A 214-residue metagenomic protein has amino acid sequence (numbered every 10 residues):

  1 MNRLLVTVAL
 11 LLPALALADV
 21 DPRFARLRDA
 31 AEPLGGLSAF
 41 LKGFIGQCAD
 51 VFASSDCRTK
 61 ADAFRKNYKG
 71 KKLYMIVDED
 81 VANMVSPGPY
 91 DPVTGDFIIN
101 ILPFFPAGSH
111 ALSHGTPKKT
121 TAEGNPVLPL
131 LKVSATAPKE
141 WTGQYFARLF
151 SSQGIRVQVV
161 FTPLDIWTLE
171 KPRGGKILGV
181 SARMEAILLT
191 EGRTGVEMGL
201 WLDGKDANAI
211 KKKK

Functional and structural regions predicted by a protein language model:
M1-L4: Positively charged n-region of N-terminal signal peptides that target proteins for export
V6-V8: Sec-dependent N-terminal signal peptides
P13-L15: N-terminal signal peptide c-region/cleavage motif recognized by signal peptidases
V20-E79: N-terminal Sec/ER secretory leader and immediately downstream segment of secreted/extracellular precursors
K72-K214: Mature extracytoplasmic/lumenal regions of exported proteins
